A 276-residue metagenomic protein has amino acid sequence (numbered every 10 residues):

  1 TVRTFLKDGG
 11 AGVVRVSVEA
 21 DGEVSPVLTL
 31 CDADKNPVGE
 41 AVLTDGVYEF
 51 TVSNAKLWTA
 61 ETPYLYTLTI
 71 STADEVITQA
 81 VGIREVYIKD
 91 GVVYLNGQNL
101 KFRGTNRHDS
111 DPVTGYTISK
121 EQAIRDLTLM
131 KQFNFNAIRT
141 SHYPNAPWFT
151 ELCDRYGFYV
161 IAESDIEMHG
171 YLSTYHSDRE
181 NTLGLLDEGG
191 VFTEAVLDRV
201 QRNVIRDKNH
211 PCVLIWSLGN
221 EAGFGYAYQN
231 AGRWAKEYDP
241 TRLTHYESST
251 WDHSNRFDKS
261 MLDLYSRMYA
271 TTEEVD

Functional and structural regions predicted by a protein language model:
T1-V160, L214-I215, A231-E237: Secreted/periplasmic carbohydrate-active enzymes, especially glycoside hydrolases
L127-M130, A137-D276: Substrate-binding/catalytic cleft of secreted carbohydrate-active enzymes, primarily glycoside hydrolases
